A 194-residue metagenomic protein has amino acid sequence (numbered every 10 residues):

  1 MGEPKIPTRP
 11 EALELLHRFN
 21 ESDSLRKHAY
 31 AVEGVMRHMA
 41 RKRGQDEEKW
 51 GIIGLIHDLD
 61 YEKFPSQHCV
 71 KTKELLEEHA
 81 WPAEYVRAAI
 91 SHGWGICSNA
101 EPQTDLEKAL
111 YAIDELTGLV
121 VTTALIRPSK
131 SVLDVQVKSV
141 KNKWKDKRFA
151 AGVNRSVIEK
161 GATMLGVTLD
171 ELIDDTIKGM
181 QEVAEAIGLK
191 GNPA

Functional and structural regions predicted by a protein language model:
M1-F64: Acidic/His-rich, divalent-metal-binding segments that scaffold phosphate/diphosphate chemistry
G2, G34, G44, G51-G54 (+7 more regions): Residue-identity detector for glycine
P7, E11, K27-A31, Q67 (+7 more regions): Conserved active-site and cofactor/substrate-binding residues in soluble primary-metabolism enzymes
L13, H17, Y30-R37, V70-K73 (+4 more regions): Predominant activation on well-ordered alpha-helical scaffold segments within soluble catalytic domains
R18-S22, Q103-L106, G166: Active-site oxyanion-binding pockets that recognize sulfate/phosphate
N20, V132, K138-A194: C-terminal binding/interaction regions
R43-F149, E159: Divalent metal-dependent catalytic cores for phosphoryl transfer on phosphate-bearing substrates
